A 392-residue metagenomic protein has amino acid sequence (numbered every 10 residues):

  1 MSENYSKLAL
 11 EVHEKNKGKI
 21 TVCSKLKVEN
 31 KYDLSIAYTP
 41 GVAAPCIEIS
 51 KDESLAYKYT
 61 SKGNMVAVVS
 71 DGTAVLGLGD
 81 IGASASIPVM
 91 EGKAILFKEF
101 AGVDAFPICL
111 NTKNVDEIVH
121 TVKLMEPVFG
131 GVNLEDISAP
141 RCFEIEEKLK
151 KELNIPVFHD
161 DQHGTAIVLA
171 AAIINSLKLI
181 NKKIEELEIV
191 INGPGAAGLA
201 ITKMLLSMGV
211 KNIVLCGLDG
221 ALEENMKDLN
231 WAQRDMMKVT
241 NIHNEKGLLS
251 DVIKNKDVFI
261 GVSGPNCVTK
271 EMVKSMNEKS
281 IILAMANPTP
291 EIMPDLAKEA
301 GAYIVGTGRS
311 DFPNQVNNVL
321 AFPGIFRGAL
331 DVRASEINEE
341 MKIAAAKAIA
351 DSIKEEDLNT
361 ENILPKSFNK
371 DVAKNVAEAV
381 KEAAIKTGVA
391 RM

Functional and structural regions predicted by a protein language model:
M1-V157, A383, T387-R391: N-terminal ligand-binding/catalytic initiation module
Y57-K62, K98-E99, L124-E126, K150-K151 (+7 more regions): Solvent-exposed alpha-helices and their adjacent loops that cap or buttress functional pockets in soluble metabolic
L76, A83-A101, H159, H163 (+2 more regions): Glycine-rich phosphate/diphosphate-binding loop of Rossmann-like nucleotide-binding domains
P107, N133-D136, V157-D160, I191 (+5 more regions): General beta-strand structural signal in soluble alpha/beta enzymes
D160, A284-M392: Adenosine-phosphate binding glycine-rich loop
R234-I304, R309-D311: Rossmann-like adenosine-cofactor binding region
